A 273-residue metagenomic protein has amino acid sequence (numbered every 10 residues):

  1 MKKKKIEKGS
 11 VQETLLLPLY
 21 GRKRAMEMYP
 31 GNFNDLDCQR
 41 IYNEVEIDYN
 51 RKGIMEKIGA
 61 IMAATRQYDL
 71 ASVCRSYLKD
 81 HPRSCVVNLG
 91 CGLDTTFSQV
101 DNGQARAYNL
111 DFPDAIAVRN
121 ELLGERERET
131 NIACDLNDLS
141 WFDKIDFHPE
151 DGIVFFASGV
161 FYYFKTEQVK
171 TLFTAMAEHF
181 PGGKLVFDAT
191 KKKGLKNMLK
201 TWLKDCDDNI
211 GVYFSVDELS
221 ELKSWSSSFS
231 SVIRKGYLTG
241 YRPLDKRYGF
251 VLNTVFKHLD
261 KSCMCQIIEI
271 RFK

Functional and structural regions predicted by a protein language model:
M1-V87, C91-C134: Rossmann-like AdoMet
S140-E150: Short amphipathic alpha-helix with an adjacent loop that forms part of the alpha/beta core around
V154, M176-K192: Conserved beta-strand signature within the Rossmann-like core of class I S-adenosyl-L-methionine
Y163-M176: A short, conserved alpha-helix within the catalytic core of class I
K192-I210: Short, glycine-/aromatic-enriched active-site segment of Class I SAM-dependent methyltransferases
I210-G236: Short alpha-helix
F229-T254: Conserved catalytic loop of SAM-dependent methyltransferase domains
D245-K273: Core SAM-dependent methyltransferase catalytic element
